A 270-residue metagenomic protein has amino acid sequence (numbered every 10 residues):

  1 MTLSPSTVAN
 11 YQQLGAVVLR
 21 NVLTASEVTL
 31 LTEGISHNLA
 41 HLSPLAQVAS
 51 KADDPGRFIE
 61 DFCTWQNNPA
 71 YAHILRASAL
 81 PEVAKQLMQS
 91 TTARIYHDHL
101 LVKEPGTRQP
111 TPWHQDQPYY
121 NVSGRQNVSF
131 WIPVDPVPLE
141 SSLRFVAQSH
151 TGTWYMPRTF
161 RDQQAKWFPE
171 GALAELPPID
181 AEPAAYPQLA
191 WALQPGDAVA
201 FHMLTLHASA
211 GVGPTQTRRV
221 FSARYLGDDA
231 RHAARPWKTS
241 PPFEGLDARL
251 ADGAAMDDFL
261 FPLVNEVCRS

Functional and structural regions predicted by a protein language model:
M1-L14, R20-W113, Y119-N121, P236: Non-heme Fe(II)-dependent double-stranded beta-helix
G34, H41, L45-D53, R158-F160 (+2 more regions): Non-heme Fe(II)/2-oxoglutarate
L80, S90, P105-T107, P136-L139 (+3 more regions): Short, charged/polar surface micro-motifs in flexible loops or helix N-caps
T91-A93, H97-D98, Q109-T111, Q126-I132 (+2 more regions): Generic beta-strand structural signal
H99, Q115, I132-P136, F145-A147: Short, structured patches in soluble enzyme cores that scaffold and shape functional sites
D116-P118, N127, H207-V212: Glycine-rich phosphate/pyrophosphate-binding beta-alpha loops
N121-P138, A192, R224-G227: Short, conserved beta-strand element in jelly-roll/cupin
L139-L206: Double-stranded beta-helix
